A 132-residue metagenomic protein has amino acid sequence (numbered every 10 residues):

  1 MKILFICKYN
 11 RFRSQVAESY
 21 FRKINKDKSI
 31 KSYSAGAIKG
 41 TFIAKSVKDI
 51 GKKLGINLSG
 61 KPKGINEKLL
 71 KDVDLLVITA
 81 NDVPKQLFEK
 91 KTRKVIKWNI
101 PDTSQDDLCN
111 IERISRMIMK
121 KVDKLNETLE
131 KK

Functional and structural regions predicted by a protein language model:
M1-E67: Conserved active-site segments centered on acidic
N10, L76-V77, I118: Conserved small-residue
G36-K39, V83, D102-S104: Short histidine/acidic/glycine/proline-rich micro-motifs that form metal- and phosphate-coordinating active-site loops
K45, K68-K71, C109-E112: Generic alpha-helical secondary structure signal
I65-K91, K97: Mid-chain, well-packed structural core segment of small domains
Q86-K132: Phosphate-binding/catalytic loops
